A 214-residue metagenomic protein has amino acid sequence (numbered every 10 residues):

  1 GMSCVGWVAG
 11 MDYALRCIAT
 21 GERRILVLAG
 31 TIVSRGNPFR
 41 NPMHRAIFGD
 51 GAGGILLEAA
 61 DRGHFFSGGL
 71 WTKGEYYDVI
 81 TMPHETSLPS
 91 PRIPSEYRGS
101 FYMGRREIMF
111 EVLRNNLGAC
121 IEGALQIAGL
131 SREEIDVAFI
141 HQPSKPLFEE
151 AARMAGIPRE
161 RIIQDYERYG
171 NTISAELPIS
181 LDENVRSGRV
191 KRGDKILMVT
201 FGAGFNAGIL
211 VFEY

Functional and structural regions predicted by a protein language model:
G1-E22, R114, G118, D136-Y214: Claisen-condensing/thiolase-fold acyl-transfer catalytic domains that form or cleave C-C bonds in fatty acid
V5-A9, V33-P38, G74-Y77: Short, well-ordered, mixed-charge alpha-helical segments that flank or form enzyme active sites
L15-A52: Flexible, glycine-rich active-site loops centered on histidine and acidic residues that chelate a metal or position
C17-R24, E58-H64, Q126, S131: Secondary-structure boundary elements
R23-L26, G53-I55, G63-H64, V137 (+1 more regions): Structural motif
N37-P38, D78-I80, E150-A151, I209-L210: Short, well-ordered secondary-structure micro-motifs
N41-E111, N115, A119, F201 (+1 more regions): Condensing-enzyme catalytic core mediating Claisen C-C bond formation in acyl metabolism
E85-D136, P146-A155, S180, N184 (+1 more regions): Conserved active-site "lid/cap" helical segment
